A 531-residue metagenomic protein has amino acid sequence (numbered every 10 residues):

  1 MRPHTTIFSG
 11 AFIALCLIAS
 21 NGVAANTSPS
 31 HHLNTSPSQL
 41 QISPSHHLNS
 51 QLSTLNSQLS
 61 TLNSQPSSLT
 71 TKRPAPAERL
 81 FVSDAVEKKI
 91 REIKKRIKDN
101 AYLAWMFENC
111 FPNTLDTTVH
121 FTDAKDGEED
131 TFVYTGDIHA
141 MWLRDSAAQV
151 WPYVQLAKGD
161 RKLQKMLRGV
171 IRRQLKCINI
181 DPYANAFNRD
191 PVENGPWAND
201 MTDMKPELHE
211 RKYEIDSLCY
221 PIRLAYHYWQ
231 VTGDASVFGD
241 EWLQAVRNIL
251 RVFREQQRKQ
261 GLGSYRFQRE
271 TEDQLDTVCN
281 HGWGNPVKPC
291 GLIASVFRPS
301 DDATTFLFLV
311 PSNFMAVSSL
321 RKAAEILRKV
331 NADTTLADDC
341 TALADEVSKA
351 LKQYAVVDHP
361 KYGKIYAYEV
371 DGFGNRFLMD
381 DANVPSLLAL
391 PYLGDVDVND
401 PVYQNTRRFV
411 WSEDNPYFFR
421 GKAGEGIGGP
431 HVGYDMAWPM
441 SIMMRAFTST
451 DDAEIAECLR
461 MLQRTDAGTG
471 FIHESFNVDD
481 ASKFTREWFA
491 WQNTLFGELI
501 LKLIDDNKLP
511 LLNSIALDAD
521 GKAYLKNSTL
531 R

Functional and structural regions predicted by a protein language model:
S9-S20: Bacterial N-terminal signal peptides
P29-S68: Arg/Gly-rich low-complexity intrinsically disordered repeat tracts
S68-R144, R531: Low-complexity, Ser/Thr/Pro/Gly-enriched N-terminal "stalk/linker" regions
T71-V82, T131-S146, K176, M204-D216 (+7 more regions): Solvent-exposed loop and edge beta-strand segments that line ligand/cofactor-binding and catalytic clefts
A85-D99, A148-R161, Y220-A235, F314-D333 (+3 more regions): Well-ordered alpha-helical scaffold segments within catalytic/enzyme domains
H139-L167, I171-L275, A490-I504: Aromatic-rich carbohydrate-recognition surfaces in CAZymes
L143, P182-Y183, F187-D190, P196 (+4 more regions): Extended ligand-binding clefts on enzyme/binding-domain cores
T335-G374, G394-L495, K502-R531: Non-catalytic carbohydrate-binding regions of carbohydrate-active enzymes
